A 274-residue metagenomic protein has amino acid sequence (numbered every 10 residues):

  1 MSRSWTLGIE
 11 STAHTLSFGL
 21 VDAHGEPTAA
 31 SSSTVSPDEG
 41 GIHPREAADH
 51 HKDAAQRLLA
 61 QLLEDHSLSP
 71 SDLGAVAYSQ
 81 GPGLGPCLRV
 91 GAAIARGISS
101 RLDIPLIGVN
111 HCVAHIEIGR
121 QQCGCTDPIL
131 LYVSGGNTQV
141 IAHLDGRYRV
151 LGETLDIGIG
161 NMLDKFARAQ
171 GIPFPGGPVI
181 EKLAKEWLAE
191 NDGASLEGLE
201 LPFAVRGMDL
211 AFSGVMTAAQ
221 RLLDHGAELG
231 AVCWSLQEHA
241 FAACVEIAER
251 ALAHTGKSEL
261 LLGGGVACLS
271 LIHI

Functional and structural regions predicted by a protein language model:
S2-R3, I104-I129: Conserved phosphate-binding catalytic cores of ATP/NTP-utilizing and phosphoryl-transfer enzymes
S2-S4, S11-T12, T126, L131-S134 (+1 more regions): A short helix-loop
R3-P82, H111: N-terminal beta-alpha supersecondary unit
L58, L62-H66, A95, S99 (+1 more regions): Stable alpha-helical structural segments in soluble proteins, enriched in small hydrophobic residues
S79-G81, I98, S134, L261-C268: Glycine-rich beta-strand-to-loop/alpha-helix junction loops that act as flexible
L84-L102: DPxDG-like acidic metal-binding loop motif
A204-D209, S213, A218-L261: Adenine-nucleotide phosphate-binding core of ATP-dependent small-molecule kinases
H273-I274: Conserved small/polar residues in nucleotide/adenosyl-binding loops
